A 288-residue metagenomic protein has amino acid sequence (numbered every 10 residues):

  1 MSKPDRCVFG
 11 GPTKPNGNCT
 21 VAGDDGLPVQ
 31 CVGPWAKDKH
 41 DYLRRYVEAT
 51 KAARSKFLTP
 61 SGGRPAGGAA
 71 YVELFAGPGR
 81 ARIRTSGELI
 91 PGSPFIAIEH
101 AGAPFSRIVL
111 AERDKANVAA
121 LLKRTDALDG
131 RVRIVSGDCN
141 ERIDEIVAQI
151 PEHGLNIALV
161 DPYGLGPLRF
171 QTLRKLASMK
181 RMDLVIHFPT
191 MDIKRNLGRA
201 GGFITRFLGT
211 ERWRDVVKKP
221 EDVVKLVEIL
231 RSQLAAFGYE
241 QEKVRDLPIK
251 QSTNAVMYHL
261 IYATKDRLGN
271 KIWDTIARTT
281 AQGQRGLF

Functional and structural regions predicted by a protein language model:
S2-A66, S86: Class I SAM-dependent methyltransferase Rossmann-like catalytic core, especially the SAM/SAH-binding loop
D41-E145: SAM cofactor-binding core of SAM-dependent methyltransferases, primarily the Rossmann-like beta-alpha-beta module
H100-A103, L176-K180: Short, conserved loop/helix-junction motifs that constitute active-site signature segments in enzyme catalytic cores
R142-P151, R174: Short amphipathic alpha-helix with an adjacent loop that forms part of the alpha/beta core around
L165-L176: A short, conserved alpha-helix within the catalytic core of class I
K180-R195: Conserved beta-strand signature within the Rossmann-like core of class I S-adenosyl-L-methionine
R195-S252: A conserved mid-domain beta-alpha-beta active-site/ligand-binding segment of alpha/beta enzyme cores
R267-F288: Flexible, glycine-/basic-rich loop-and-beta segments that form/coincide with the SAM-dependent methyltransferase
